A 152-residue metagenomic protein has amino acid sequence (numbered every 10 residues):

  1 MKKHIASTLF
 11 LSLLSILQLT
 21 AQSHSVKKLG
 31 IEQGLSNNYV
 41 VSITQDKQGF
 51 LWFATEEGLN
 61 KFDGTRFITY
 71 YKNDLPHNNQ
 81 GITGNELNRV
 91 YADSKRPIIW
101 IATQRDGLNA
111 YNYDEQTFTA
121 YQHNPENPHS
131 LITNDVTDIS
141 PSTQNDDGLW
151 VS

Functional and structural regions predicted by a protein language model:
M1-S152: Carboxylate-rich, polar loop motifs that coordinate divalent cations or form catalytic acidic clusters
